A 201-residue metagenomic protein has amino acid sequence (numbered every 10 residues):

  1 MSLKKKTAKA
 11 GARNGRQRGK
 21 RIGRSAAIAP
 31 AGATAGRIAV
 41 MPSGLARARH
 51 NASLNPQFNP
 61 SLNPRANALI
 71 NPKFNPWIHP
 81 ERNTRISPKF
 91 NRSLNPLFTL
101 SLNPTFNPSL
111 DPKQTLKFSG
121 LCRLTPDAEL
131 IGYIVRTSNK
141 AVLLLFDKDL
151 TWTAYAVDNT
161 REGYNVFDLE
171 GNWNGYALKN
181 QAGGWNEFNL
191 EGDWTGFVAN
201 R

Functional and structural regions predicted by a protein language model:
S2-R201: Repetitive, compositionally biased segments used for assembly/scaffolding
